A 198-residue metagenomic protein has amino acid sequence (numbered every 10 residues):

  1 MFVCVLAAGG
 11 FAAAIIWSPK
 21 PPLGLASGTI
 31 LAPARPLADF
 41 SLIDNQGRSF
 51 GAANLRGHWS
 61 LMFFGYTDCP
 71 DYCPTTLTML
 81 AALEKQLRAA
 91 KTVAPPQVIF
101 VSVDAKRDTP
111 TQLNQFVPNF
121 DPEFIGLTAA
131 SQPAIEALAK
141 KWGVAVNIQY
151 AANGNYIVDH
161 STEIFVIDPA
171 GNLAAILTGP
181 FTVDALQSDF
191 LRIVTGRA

Functional and structural regions predicted by a protein language model:
M1-D39, R197: N-terminal targeting signals for export/organelle localization
F40-S60, L87: A short beta-strand-turn-helix
A52-L80: Short active-site neighborhood of thiol/selenol oxidoreductases, capturing the structured segment around
H58, T76-F100, P118: Conserved helix-turn-beta segment immediately C-terminal to the redox Cys motif in thioredoxin-like folds
K85-T92, P118-I125, K140-V144, N172 (+2 more regions): Sec-exported extracytoplasmic/periplasmic mature domains
V93-D108, F124-P133: Thiol-based oxidoreductase modules, predominantly thioredoxin-like and allied folds used for disulfide exchange
N114-S161: Short, internal strand/loop/helix patches that form the active-site neighborhood or redox-interaction surface
K140, Y150-A198: Thiol-/selenol-based redox modules, centered on thioredoxin-like and closely related oxidoreductase domains
